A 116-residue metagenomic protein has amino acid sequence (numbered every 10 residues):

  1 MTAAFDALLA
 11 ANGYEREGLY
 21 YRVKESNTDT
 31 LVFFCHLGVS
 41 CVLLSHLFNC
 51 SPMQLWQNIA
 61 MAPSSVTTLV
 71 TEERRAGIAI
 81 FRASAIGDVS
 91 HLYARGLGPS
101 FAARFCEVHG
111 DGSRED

Functional and structural regions predicted by a protein language model:
M1-N12: Phosphate-handling substructures
L8, E15-E17, E25: A charged, amphipathic alpha-helical module
L19-T30, V42-D116: Acidic, low-complexity terminal tails and accessory targeting/binding regions of phosphate-metabolizing enzymes
F34-C35: Short beta-strand scaffold positions
